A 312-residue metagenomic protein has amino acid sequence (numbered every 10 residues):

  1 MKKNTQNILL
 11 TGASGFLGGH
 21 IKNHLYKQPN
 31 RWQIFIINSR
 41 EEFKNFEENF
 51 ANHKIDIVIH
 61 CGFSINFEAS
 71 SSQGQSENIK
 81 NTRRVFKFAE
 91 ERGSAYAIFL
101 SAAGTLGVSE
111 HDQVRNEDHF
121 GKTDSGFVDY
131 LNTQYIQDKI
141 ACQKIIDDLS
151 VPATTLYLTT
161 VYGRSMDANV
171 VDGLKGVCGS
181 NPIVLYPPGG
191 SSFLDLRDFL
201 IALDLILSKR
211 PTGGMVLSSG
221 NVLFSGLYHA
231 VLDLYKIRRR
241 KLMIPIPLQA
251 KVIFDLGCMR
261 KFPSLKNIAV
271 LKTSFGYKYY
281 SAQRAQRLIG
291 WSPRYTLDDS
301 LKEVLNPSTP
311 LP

Functional and structural regions predicted by a protein language model:
K2-K27: N-terminal Rossmann NAD(P)H-binding glycine-rich loop of SDR-like oxidoreductase domains
E42-R84, F88-R92, V108: NAD(P)H-binding glycine-rich loop region in Rossmannoid oxidoreductase-like domains and their noncatalytic homologs
R84-Q134: Conserved Rossmann-fold NAD(P)-dependent oxidoreductase catalytic core, especially the SDR/UDP-sugar
G126-V128, K175-L194: A conserved pocket-lining segment of Rossmann-fold NAD(P)-dependent short-chain dehydrogenase/reductase
Q137, D167-V171, L185-L207, G213: Substrate-positioning beta->alpha
Q143-R164: Conserved beta-loop-beta element that borders a ligand/cofactor-binding pocket
A202-L265, A282, K302-L305, L311-P312: Mid/C-terminal beta-alpha module of Rossmann-like enzyme folds, strongest in SDR-family dehydrogenases/epimerases
G276, Y280-L288, S292-P312: Amphipathic terminal alpha-helices
